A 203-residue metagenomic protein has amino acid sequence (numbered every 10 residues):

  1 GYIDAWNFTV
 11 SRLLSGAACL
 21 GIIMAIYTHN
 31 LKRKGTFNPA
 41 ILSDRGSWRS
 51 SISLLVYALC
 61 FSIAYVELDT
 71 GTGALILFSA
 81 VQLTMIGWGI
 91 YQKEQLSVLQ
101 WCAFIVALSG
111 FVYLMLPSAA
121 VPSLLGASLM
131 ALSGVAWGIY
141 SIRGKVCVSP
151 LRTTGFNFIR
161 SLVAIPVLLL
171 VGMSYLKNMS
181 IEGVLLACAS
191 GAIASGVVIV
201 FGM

Functional and structural regions predicted by a protein language model:
G1-A5, T36, V66, V112-L125 (+1 more regions): Membrane-interface helix termini and inter-helical loops of multi-pass transporters
G1-I3, F8, S15, L59-L68 (+2 more regions): Juxtamembrane C-cap of transmembrane helices in multi-pass membrane transport proteins
I3-A5, G16-L20, T84-M85, A120-Y175: Transmembrane alpha-helical segments that form core, pore/gating elements of small-molecule transporters/exporters
N7-F8, L14, S62-E94, S133: Specific alpha-helical transmembrane segments that line the substrate/conduction pathway and gating interfaces
L20, M24, L54, L96-L116 (+1 more regions): Hydrophobic transmembrane alpha-helices of multi-pass small-molecule transport proteins
T28-L77, I86, V106-S109, Y113 (+1 more regions): Specific transmembrane alpha-helical segments of multi-pass solute transporters/efflux pumps, especially DMT/EamA
S43-I52, E94-L108, G126-M130, S149-R160: Cytoplasmic-side transmembrane-helix entry/capping segments in multi-pass membrane proteins
A74-F78, I90-Y113, A120-A127, S180-I181 (+1 more regions): Loop-to-transmembrane alpha-helix entry segments
